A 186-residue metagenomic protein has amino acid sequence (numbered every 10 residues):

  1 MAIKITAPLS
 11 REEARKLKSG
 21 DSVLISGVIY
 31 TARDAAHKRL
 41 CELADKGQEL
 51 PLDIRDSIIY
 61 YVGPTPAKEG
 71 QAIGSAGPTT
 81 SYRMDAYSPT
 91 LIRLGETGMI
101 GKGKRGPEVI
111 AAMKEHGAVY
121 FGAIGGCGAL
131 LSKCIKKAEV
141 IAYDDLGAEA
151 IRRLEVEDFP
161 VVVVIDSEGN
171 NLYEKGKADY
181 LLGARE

Functional and structural regions predicted by a protein language model:
M1-L9: Short, structured beta-strand/loop micro-motifs enriched in basic residues and often containing a Trp
T6, Y61, V164: Residues in well-ordered beta-strands of folded domains
S10, Y30, T65-A67, E168-N170: Short, glycine-/Ser/Thr-/acidic-enriched flexible segments
I25, K133-E186: C-terminal binding/interaction regions
T31-F159: Feature captures the catalytic cores and cofactor-binding loops of soluble hydro-lyases/lyases that act on carboxylate
